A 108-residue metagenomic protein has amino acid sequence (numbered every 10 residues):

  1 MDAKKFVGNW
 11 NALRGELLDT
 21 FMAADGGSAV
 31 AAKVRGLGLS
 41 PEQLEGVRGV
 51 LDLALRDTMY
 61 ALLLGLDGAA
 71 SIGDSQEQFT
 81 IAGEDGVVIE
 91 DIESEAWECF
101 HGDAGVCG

Functional and structural regions predicted by a protein language model:
M1-L44, I72-D74: N-terminal low-complexity, intrinsically disordered segments
A3, A12, A23-A24, A29-A32 (+6 more regions): A sequence-composition feature that detects small, non-aromatic residues
A3, N11-R14, S75-G108: Polybasic, proline/glycine-rich intrinsically disordered low-complexity segments
V7, V30, V34, V47-V50 (+2 more regions): Extended aliphatic helical segments
P41-E95: Amphipathic protein-protein interaction modules
